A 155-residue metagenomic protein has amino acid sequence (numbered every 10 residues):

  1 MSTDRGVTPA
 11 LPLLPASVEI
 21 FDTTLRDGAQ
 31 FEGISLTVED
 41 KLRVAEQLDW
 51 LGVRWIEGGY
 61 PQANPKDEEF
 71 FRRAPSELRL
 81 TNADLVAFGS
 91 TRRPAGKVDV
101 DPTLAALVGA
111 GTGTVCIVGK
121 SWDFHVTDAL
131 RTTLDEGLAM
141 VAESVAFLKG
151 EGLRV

Functional and structural regions predicted by a protein language model:
D4-V7, N82-F88, R93-C116: Glycine-rich, aromatic-flanked loop segments that form ligand/cofactor-binding clefts across common enzyme folds
P9-I34, T114-L130, L153-R154: N-terminal small/glycine-rich loop or linker at the start of catalytic domains across soluble metabolic enzymes
L14-V18, G52-R54, R79-L85, G111-G113 (+1 more regions): Short, well-ordered coil/turn segments that N-cap beta-strands
S17, D40, V44, K66-F70 (+4 more regions): General structural feature for long, well-ordered alpha-helical segments within catalytic domains of soluble enzymes
I20-D40, A87-V98, V126-L138: Active-site mouth loops of central-metabolism enzymes
K41-P61, A105-T114: Catalytic domains of carbohydrate-active enzymes, especially glycoside hydrolases
V53-R79, V86-G96, I117-T132: Glycine-rich, proline-tolerant flexible connector loops at the mouths of alpha/beta enzymes
S76-E77, V100-C116, K120-V155: Hydrophobic, small-residue-rich alpha-helical packing segments that form membrane-like cores
